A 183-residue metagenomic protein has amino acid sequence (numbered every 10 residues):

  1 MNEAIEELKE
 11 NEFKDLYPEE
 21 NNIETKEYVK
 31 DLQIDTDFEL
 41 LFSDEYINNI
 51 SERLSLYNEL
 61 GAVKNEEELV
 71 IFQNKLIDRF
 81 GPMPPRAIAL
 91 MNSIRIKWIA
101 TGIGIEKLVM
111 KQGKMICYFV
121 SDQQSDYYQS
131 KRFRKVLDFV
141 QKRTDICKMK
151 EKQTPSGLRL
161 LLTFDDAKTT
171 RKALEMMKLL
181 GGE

Functional and structural regions predicted by a protein language model:
M1-E183: Accessory helical-bundle/CTD segments and flexible terminal tails appended to RecA-like ATPase motors
